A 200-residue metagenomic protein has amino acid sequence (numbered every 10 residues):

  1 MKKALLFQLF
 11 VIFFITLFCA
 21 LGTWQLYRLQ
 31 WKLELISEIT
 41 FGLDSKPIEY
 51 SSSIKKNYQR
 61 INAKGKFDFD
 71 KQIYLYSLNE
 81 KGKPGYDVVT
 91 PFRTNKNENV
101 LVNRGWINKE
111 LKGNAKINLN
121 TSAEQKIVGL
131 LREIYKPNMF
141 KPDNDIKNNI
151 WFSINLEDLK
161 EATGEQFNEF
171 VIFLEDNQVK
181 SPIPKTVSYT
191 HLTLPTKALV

Functional and structural regions predicted by a protein language model:
M1-V11: N-terminal Sec-pathway targeting helices
L9-L21: Hydrophobic membrane-insertion alpha-helices, especially the h-region of bacterial N-terminal signal peptides
F18-Q30: N-terminal membrane-insertion alpha helix
Y27-K46: Alpha-helical transmembrane signal-anchor/signal-peptide segments
S45-D70: Short extracytoplasmic
I73-D143: Membrane-proximal low-complexity regions enriched in glycine and acidic/polar residues
I150-P184: Extended, hydrophilic extramembrane loops/domains of integral membrane proteins
T190-T196: Conserved small/polar residues in nucleotide/adenosyl-binding loops
